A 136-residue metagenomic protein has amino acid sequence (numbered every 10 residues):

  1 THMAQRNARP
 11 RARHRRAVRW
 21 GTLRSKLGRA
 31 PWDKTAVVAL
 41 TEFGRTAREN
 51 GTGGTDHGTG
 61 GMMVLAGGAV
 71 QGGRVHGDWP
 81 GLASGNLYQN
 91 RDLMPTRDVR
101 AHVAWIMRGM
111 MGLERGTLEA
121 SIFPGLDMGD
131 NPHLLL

Functional and structural regions predicted by a protein language model:
T1-L136: Feature marks hydrolase-like catalytic cores characterized by long aromatic- and Gly/Pro-rich stretches
